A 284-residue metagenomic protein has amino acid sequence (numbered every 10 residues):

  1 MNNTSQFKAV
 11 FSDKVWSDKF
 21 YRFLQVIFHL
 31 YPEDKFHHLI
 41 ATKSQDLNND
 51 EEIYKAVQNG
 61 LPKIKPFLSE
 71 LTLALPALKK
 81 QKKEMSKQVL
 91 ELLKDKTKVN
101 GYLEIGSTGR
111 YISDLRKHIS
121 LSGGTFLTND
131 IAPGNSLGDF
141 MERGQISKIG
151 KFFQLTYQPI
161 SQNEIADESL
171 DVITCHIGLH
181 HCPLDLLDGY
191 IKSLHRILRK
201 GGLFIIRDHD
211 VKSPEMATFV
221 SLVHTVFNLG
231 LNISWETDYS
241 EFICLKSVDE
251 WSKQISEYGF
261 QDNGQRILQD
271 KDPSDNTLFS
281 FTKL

Functional and structural regions predicted by a protein language model:
A9-V10, K14, D18-V99: Class I SAM-dependent methyltransferase Rossmann-like catalytic core, especially the SAM/SAH-binding loop
K98-Q162: Class I SAM-dependent methyltransferase SAM/SAH-binding core
I160-I173: A short acidic, Gly/Pro-enriched loop at the edge of an enzyme's catalytic core that lines a small-molecule cofactor
T174-H181: Short catalytic micro-motifs in class I SAM-dependent methyltransferases
C182-L194: A short, conserved alpha-helix within the catalytic core of class I
L198-H209: Conserved beta-strand signature within the Rossmann-like core of class I S-adenosyl-L-methionine
R207-D270: C-terminal alpha-helical "lid/dimerization" subdomain adjacent to the S-adenosyl-L-methionine
D275-L284: C-terminal lobe and adjacent flexible extensions of AdoMet/dcAdoMet transferase-like proteins
